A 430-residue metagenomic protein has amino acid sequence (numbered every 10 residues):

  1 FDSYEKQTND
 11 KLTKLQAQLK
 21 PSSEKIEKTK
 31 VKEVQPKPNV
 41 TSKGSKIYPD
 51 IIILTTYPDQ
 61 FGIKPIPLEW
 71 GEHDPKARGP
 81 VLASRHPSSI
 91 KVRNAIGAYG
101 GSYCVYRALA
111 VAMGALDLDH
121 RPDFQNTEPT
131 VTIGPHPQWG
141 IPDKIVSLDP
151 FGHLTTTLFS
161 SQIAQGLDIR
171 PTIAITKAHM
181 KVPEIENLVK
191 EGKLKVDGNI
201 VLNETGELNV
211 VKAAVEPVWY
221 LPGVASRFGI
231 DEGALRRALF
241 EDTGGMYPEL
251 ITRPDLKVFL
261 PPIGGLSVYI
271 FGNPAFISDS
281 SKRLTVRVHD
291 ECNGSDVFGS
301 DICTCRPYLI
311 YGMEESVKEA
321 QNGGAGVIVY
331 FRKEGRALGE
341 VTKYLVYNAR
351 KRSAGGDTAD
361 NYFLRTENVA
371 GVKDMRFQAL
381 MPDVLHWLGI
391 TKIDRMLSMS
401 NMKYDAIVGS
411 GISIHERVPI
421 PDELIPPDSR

Functional and structural regions predicted by a protein language model:
D2-R430: Catalytic domains of riboflavin
